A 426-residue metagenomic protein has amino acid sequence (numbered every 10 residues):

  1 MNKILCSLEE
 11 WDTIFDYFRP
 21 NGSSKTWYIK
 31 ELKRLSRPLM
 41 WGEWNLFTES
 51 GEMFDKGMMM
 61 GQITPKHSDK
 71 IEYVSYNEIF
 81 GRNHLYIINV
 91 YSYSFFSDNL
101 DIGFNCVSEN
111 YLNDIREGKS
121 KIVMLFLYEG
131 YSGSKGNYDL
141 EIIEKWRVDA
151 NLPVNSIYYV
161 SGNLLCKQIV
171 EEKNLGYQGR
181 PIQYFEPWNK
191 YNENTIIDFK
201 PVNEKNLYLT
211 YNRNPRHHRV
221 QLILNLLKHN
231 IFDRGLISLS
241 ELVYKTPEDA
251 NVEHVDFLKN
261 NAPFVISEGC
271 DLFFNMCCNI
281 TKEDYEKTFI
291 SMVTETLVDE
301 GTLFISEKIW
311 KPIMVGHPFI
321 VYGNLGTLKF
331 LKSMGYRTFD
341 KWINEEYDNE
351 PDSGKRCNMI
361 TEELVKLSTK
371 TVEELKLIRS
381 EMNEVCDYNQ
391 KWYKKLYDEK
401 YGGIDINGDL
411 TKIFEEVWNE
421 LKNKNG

Functional and structural regions predicted by a protein language model:
N2-V293, D299-G426: Pol beta-like nucleotidyltransferase catalytic core
